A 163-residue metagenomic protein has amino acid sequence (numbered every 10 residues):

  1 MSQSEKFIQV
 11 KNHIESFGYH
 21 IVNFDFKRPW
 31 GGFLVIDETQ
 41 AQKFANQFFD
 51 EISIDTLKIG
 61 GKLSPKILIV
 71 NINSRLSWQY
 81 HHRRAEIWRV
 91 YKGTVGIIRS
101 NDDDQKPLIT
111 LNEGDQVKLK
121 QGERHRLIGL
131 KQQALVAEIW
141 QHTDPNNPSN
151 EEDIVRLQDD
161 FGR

Functional and structural regions predicted by a protein language model:
M1-L63, I154-R163: A short, N-terminal "cap"/entry segment at the start of jelly-roll beta-barrel domains of the cupin/DSBH fold
S53, K66-R84: Conserved short histidine dyad/triad with adjacent acidic residue
P65-I69, I87, L108, Q116-K118: Conserved hydrophobic/aromatic beta-strand scaffold that supports enzyme active sites
N71-I72, H82-N101: Glycine- and acidic-residue-biased ligand/ion/polar-headgroup-sensing regions
N101-H125: Short acidic-glycine-tyrosine-enriched beta hairpin
R126-R163: Double-stranded beta-helix
